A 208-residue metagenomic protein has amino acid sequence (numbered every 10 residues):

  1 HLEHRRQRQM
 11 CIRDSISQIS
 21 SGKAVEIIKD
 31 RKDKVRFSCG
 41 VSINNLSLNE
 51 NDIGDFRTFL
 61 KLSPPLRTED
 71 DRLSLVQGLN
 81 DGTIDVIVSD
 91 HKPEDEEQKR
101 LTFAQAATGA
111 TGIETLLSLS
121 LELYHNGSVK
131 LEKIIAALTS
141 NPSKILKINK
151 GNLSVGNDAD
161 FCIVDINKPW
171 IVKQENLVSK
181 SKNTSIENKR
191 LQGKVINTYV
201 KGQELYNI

Functional and structural regions predicted by a protein language model:
H1-I12: Single conserved hydrophobic/aromatic residue that forms the stacking wall/gate of nucleotide- or nucleobase-binding
R13-Q18: Short catalytic-loop micro-motif centered on adjacent basic/acidic residues
I19-D70: Acidic, glycine-rich loop-and-beta core segments that form the ion-binding/anion-interacting portion of active sites
I28, D85-K92, S143, I148-S179: Structural signature of the urease/amidohydrolase superfamily beta/alpha-barrel
R36-S42, T83-A104, A110-I113, V155-N157: Short acidic/histidine-rich active-site segments
S63-L73, Q77-D81, L116-D165: C-terminal helical cap
T102-Q105, D158-I208: C-terminal cap of metal-dependent C-N hydrolases
Q105-E122, N183: Gly/Ser/Thr-rich active-site loops/lids in small-molecule metabolic enzymes that frequently grip phosphoryl groups
